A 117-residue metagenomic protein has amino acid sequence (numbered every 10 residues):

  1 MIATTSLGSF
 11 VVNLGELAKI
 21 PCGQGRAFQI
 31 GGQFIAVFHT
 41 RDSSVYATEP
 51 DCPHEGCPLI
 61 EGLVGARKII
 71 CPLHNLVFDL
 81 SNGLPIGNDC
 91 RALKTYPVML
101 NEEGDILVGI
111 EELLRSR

Functional and structural regions predicted by a protein language model:
M1-A66, Y96-R117: N-terminal pre-ligand scaffold of iron-sulfur
C52, C71-H74: Short cysteine clusters
L63-K68, I86-A92: Short linker/helix segments within small regulatory modules
G83, R91-M99: Low-complexity, intrinsically disordered Gly/Pro/Thr-rich segments
